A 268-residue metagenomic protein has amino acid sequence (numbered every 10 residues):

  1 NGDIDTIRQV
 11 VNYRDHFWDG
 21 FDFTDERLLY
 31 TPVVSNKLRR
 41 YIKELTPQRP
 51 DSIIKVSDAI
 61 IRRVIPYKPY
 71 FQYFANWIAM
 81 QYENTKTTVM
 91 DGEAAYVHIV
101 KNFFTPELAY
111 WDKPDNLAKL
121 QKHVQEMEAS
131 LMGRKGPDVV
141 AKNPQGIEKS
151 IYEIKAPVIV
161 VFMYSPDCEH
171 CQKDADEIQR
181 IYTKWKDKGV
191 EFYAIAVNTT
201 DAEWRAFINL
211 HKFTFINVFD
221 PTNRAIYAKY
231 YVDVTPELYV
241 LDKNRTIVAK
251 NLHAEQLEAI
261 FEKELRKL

Functional and structural regions predicted by a protein language model:
N1-P144: Oxidative protein folding and maturation machinery
G136-P137, I159, T235-P236: Short loop/turn microsegments at loop-to-beta-strand junctions
P144-Q145, K243: Short, ordered coil/turn segments that flank beta-strands lining enzyme active or ligand-binding pockets
I147-I178, E191-Y193: Short active-site neighborhood of thiol/selenol oxidoreductases, capturing the structured segment around
S150-I151, V161, E169-D174, A202-R205 (+3 more regions): Extended hydrophobic-aromatic, low-complexity segments
Q172-N209, T222-A228: Structural microenvironment flanking redox-active thiols in thiol-disulfide oxidoreductases
R205-Y239, K243: Short, internal strand/loop/helix patches that form the active-site neighborhood or redox-interaction surface
K229, V234-L268: Non-catalytic, surface beta->alpha helical segment in thiol-disulfide oxidoreductase systems
